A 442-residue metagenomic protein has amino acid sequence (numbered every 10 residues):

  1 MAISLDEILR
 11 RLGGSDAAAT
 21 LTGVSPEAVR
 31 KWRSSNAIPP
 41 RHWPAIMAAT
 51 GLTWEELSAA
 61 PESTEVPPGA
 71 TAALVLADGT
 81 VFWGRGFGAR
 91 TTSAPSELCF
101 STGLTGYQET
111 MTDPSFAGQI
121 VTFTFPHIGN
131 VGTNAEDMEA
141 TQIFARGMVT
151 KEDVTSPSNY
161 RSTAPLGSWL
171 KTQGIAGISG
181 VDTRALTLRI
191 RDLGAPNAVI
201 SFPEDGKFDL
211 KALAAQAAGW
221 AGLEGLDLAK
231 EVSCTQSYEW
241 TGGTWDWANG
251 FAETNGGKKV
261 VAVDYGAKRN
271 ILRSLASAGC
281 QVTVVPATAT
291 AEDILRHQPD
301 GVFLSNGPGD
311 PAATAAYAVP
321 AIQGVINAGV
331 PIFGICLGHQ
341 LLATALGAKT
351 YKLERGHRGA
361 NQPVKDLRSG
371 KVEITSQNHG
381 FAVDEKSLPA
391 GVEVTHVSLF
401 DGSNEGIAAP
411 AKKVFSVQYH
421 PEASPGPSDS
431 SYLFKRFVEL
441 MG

Functional and structural regions predicted by a protein language model:
M1-L21, A48, L52-A60: A short, Lys/Arg-rich alpha-helix, primarily the initiator
T22-I38: Recognition helix of helix-turn-helix/homeodomain-like DNA-binding domains that insert into the DNA major groove
S35-A48: Short, basic-rich loop-to-helix N-cap that marks the start of a DNA-contacting helix
V66-E292, R296-H297, G309, S424-G426 (+1 more regions): RNA-binding accessory domains that recognize and position tRNA/RNA substrates
A176, K259, P331-F333, K349 (+1 more regions): Proline-centered loop/turn at the N-terminus of a beta-strand
R296, G301, S305-A382, G426-L440: Cysteine-nucleophile active-site neighborhood
G370-K412: Catalytic beta-strand/loop cores that center a nucleophilic Ser/Cys/Thr and support acyl-enzyme chemistry
G406-G442: A glycine-centered loop/beta-turn motif at secondary-structure junctions
